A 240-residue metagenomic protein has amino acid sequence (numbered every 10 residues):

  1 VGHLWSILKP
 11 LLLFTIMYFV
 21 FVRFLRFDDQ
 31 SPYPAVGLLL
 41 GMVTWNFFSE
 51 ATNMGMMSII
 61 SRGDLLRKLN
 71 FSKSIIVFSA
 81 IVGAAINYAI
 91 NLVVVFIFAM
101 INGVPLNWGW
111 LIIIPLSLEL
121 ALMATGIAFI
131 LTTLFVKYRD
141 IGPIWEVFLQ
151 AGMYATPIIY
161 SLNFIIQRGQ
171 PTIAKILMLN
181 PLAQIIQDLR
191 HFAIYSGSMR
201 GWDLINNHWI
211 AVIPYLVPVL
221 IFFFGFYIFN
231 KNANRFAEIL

Functional and structural regions predicted by a protein language model:
V1-L240: Hydrophobic transmembrane alpha-helices and immediately adjacent juxtamembrane helices of multi-pass inner-membrane
